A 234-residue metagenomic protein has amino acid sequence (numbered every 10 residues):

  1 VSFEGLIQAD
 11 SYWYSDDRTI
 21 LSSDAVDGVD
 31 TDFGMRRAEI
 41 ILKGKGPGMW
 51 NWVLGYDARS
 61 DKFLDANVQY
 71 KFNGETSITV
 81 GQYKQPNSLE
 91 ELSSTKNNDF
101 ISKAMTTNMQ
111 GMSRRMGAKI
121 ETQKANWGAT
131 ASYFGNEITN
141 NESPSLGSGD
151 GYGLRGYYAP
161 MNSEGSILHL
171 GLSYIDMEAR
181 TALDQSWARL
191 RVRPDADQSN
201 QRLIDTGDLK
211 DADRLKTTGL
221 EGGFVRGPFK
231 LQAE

Functional and structural regions predicted by a protein language model:
S2-R180: Outer membrane beta-barrel
S148-E234: Surface-exposed beta-loop-beta
